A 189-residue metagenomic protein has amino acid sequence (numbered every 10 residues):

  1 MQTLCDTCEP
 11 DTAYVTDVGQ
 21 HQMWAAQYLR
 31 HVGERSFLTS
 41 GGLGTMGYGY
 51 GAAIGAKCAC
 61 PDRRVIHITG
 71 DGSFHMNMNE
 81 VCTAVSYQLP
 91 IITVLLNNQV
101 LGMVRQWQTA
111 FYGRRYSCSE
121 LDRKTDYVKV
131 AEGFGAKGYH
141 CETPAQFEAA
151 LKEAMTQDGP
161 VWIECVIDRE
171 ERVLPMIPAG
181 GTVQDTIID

Functional and structural regions predicted by a protein language model:
M1-A56: Active-site diphosphate/adenylate-binding microenvironment
Q22-M23, G44-M46, F74-H75, Q99-M103 (+1 more regions): Short gly/pro/ser/thr-enriched loop/turn and capping motifs at secondary-structure boundaries
A25-R30, G49-G51, M78-E80, M103-Q108 (+1 more regions): Short acidic, glycine/serine/threonine-rich loops at helix termini
H31-S36, W107-R115, V183-Q184: Short glycine/proline- and charge-enriched loop/turn segments that cap or connect secondary-structure elements
A59-K124: Conserved thiamine diphosphate
T109-A150: Conserved thiamine diphosphate
P144-D189: Glycine/aspartate-rich loop-and-adjacent alpha/beta segment that forms the canonical ThDP
